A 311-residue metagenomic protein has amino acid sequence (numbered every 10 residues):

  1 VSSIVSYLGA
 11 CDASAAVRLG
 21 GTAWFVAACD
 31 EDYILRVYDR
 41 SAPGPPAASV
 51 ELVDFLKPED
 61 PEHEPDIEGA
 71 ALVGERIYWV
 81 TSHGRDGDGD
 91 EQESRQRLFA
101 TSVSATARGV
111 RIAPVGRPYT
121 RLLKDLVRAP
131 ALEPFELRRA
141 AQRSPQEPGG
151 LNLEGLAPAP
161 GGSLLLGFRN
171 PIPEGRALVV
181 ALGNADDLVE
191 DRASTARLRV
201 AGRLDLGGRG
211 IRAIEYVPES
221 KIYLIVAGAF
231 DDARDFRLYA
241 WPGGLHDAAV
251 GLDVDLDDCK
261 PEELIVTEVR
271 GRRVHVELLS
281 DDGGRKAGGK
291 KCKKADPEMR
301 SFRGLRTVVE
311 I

Functional and structural regions predicted by a protein language model:
V1-I311: Sequence/structural signature of beta-propeller domains
